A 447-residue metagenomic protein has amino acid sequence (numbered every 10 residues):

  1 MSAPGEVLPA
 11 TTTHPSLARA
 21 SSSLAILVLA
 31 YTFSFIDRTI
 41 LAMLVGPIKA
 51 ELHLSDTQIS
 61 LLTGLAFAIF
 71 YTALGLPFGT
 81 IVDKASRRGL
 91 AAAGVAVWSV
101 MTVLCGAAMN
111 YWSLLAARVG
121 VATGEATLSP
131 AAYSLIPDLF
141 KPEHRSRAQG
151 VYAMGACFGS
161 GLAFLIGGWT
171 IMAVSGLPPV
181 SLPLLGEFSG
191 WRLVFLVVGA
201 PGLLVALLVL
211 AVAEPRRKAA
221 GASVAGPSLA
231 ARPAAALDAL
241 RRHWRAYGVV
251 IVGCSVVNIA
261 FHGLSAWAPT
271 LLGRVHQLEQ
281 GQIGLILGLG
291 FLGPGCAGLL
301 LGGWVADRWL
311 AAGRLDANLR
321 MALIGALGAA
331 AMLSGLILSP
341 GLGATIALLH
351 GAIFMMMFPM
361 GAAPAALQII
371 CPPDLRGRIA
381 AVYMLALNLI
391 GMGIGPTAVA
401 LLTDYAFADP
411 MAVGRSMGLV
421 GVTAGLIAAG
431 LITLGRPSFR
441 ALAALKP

Functional and structural regions predicted by a protein language model:
P9-S16, P215-V250: Juxtamembrane intracellular "pre-TM" segments in multi-pass secondary transporters
L41-A42, H243-L299, M357-M360, P364 (+1 more regions): Extracytoplasmic gate region of multi-pass secondary transporters
L44-A73: Extracellular/periplasmic helix-loop-helix junction of adjacent transmembrane segments in MFS-like secondary
G64-G79, L289-G302: Central cavity-lining transmembrane alpha-helices of secondary-active solute carriers, predominantly the Major
A73-Y111: Conserved MFS/SLC helix-loop-helix module at the cytosolic interface between two early adjacent transmembrane helices
A117-C157: Cytoplasmic helix-loop-helix junction between adjacent transmembrane helices in 12-TM secondary transporters
Y152, A156-A211: Helix-loop-helix hairpin linking two adjacent transmembrane segments in secondary transporters
A317-A363: C-terminal transmembrane helical hairpin of 12-TM major facilitator-type secondary transporters
